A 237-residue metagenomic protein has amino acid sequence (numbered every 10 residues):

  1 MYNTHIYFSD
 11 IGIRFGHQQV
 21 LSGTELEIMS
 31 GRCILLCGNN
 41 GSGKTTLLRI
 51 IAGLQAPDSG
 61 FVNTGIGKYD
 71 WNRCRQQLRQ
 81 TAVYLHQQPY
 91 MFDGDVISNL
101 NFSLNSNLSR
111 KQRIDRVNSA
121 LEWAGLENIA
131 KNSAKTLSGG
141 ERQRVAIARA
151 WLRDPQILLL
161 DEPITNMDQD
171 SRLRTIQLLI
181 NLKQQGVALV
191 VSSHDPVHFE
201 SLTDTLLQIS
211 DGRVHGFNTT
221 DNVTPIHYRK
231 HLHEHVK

Functional and structural regions predicted by a protein language model:
A52: Helix-to-loop junction immediately C-terminal to a conserved catalytic motif
F61-Q77: ABC ATPase NBD Q-loop/coupling interface
Q88-S98, L108: Conserved catalytic motifs of ABC-family nucleotide-binding domains
K111-I129: Conserved ABC ATPase "signature" region
S133-L137, E141: Conserved ABC ATPase signature
L158-D161: Catalytic Walker B motif of ABC-type/P-loop ATPase nucleotide-binding domains
S193-H194: H-loop/switch region of ABC-family ATPase nucleotide-binding domains
